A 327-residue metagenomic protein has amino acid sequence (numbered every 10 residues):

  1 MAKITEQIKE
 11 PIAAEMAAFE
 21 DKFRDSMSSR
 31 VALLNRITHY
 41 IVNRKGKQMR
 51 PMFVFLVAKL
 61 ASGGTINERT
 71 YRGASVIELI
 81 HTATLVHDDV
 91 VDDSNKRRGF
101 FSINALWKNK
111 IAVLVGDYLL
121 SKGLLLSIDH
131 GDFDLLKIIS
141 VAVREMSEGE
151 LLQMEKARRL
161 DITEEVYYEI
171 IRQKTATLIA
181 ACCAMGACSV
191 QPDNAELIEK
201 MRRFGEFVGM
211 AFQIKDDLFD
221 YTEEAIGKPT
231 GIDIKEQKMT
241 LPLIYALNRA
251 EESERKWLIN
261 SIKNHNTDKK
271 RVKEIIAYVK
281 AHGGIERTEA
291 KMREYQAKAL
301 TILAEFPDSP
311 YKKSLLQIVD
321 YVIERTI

Functional and structural regions predicted by a protein language model:
M1-I327: All-alpha prenyltransferase/terpene-synthase fold signal
